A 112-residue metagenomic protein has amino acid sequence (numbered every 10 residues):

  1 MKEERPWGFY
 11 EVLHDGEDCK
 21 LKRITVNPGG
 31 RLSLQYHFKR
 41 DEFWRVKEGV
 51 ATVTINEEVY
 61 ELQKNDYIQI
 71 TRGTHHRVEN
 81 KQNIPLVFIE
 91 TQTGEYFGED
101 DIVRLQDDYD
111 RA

Functional and structural regions predicted by a protein language model:
M1-D41: A short glycine-rich, His/Asp/Glu-containing loop-to-beta-strand
M1-R5, R77-A112: Double-stranded beta-helix
P28-G30, K39-R40, E58, T74-H75 (+1 more regions): A generic "binding-loop/recognition-motif" signal
L32, E58-Y60, D101: Short beta-strand segments
S33, V53-I55, G98: Short hydrophobic/aromatic-rich beta-strand segments that constitute the beta-sheet cores of beta-sandwich/beta-barrel
K39-T52, N56-E57: Glycine- and acidic-residue-biased ligand/ion/polar-headgroup-sensing regions
N56-H75: Short acidic-glycine-tyrosine-enriched beta hairpin
